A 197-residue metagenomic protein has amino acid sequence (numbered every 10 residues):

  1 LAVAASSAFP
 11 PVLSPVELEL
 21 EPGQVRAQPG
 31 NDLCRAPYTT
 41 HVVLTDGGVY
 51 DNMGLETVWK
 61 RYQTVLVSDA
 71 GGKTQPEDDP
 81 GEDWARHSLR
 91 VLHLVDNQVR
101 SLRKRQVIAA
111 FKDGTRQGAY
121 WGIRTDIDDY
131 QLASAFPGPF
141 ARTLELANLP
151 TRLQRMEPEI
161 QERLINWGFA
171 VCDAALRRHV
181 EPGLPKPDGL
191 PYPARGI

Functional and structural regions predicted by a protein language model:
L1-K60, R177: Active-site gating loop/helix substructures
S6-S7, S14, S68, S88 (+2 more regions): Generic serine detector
G23-G30, G81, D188-G196: Short amphipathic alpha-helical patches
T40, L44, V49-N52, E56-Q63 (+2 more regions): C-terminal helical/tail subdomains of lipid-metabolizing enzymes
L66-R86: Catalytic or ion-translocation cores adjacent to nucleophile or general acid/base/metal-coordination motifs in diverse
W84-V95: Conserved short S/T/G-enriched processing/targeting/catalytic segments and their helical context
